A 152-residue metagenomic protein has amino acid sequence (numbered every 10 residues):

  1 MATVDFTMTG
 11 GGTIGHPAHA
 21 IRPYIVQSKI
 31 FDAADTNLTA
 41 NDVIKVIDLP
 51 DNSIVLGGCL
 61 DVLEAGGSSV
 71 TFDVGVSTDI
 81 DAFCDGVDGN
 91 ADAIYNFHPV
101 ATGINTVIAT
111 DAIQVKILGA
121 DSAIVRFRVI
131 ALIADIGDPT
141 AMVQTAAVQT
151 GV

Functional and structural regions predicted by a protein language model:
A2-V152: Surface-exposed, low-hydrophobicity beta-strand/loop segments enriched in small/polar/acidic residues
